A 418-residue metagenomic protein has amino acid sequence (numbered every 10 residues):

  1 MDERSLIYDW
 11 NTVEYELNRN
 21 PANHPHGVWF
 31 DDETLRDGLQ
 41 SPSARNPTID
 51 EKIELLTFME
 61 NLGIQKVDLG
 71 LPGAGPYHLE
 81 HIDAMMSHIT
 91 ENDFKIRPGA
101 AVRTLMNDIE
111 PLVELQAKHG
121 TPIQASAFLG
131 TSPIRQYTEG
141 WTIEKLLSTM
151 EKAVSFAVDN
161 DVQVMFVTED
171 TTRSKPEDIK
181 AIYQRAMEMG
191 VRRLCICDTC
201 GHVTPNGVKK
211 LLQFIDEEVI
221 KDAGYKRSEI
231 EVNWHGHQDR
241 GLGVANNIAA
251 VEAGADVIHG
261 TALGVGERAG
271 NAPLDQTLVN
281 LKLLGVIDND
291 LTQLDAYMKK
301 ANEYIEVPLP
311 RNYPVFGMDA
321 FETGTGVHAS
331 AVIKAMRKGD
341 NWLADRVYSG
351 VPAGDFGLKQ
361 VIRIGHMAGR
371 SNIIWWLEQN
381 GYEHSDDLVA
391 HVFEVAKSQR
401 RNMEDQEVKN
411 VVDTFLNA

Functional and structural regions predicted by a protein language model:
M1-M106, I364, A368, Q379 (+1 more regions): N-terminal capping/small domains of soluble enzymes
M1-R36, I287-A418: A mid-to-C-terminal "edge-of-domain" accessory segment
E3-S5, F30, N46-K66, I82-D93 (+2 more regions): Alpha/beta enzyme core
D37, S41-P42, G73-P76, S132-R135 (+4 more regions): Short, small-residue-enriched loops and turns at beta-alpha junctions that line or gate enzyme active sites
P47-D50, E54, P76-E80, N107 (+14 more regions): Conserved active-site and cofactor/substrate-binding residues in soluble primary-metabolism enzymes
L62, H88-N92, L115-H119, A153-F156 (+11 more regions): Change "in soluble alpha/beta enzymes" to "in soluble alpha/beta proteins
G70-P72, A101, F128, V167-E169 (+4 more regions): Generic beta-strand/beta-sheet core signal
V203-P205, K210-G339: Catalytic alpha/beta core domains of metabolic enzymes, predominantly
